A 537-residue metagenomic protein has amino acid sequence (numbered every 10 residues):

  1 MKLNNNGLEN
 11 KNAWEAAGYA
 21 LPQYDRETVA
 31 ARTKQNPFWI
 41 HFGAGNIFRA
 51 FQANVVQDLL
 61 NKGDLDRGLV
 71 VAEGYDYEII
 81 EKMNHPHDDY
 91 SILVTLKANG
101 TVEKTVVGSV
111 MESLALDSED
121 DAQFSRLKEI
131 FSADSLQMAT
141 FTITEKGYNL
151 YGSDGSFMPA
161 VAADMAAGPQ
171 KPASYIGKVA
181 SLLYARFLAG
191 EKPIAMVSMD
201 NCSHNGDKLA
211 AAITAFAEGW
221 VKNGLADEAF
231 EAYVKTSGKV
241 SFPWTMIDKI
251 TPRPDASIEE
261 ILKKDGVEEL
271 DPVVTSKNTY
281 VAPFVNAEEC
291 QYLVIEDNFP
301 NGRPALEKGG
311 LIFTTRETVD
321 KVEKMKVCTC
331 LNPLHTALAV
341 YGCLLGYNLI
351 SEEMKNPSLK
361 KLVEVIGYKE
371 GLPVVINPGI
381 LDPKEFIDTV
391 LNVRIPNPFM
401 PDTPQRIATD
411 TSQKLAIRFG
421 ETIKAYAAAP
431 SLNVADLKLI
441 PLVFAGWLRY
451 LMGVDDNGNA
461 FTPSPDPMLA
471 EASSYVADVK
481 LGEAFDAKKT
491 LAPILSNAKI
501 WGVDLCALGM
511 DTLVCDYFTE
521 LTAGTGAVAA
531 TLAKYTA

Functional and structural regions predicted by a protein language model:
M1-F42, N46-A537: Substrate/ligand-engaging "lid" and interaction regions
